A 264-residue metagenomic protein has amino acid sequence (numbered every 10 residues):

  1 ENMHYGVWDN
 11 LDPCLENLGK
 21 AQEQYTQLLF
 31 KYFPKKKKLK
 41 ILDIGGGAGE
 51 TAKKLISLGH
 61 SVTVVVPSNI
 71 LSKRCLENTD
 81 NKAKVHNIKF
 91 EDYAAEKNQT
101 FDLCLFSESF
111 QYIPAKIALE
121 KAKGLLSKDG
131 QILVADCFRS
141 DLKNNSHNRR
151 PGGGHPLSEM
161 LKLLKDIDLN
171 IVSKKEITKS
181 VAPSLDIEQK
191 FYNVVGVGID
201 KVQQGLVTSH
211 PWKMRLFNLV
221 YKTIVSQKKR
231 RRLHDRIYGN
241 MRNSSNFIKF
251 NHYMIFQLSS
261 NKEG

Functional and structural regions predicted by a protein language model:
E1-Q22: Class I SAM-dependent transferase core
G19-K37: Conserved alpha-helix/loop element of class I SAM-dependent methyltransferases that forms part of the SAM/SAH-binding
L42-Y93: Class I SAM-dependent methyltransferase SAM/SAH-binding core
A94-C104: A short acidic, Gly/Pro-enriched loop at the edge of an enzyme's catalytic core that lines a small-molecule cofactor
L103-A115: A short SAM/SAH-binding and catalytic strip from SAM-dependent methyltransferases
K116-Q131: A short glycine-rich, Lys/Arg-flanked "PGG" loop and its adjoining helix->strand segment in the class I
L133-G153: Short, glycine-/aromatic-enriched active-site segment of Class I SAM-dependent methyltransferases
H147-S245: Substrate-binding/catalytic lobe of Class I Rossmann-like enzymes that use SAM or dcSAM, i.e., the mid-to-C-terminal
